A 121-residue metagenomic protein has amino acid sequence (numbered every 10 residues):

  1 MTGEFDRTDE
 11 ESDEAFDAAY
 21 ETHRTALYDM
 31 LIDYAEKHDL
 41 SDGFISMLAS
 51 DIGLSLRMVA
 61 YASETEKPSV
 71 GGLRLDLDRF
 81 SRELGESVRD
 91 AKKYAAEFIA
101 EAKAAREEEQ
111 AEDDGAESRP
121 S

Functional and structural regions predicted by a protein language model:
T2-S121: Solvent-exposed interaction surfaces and binding hotspots enriched for charged
